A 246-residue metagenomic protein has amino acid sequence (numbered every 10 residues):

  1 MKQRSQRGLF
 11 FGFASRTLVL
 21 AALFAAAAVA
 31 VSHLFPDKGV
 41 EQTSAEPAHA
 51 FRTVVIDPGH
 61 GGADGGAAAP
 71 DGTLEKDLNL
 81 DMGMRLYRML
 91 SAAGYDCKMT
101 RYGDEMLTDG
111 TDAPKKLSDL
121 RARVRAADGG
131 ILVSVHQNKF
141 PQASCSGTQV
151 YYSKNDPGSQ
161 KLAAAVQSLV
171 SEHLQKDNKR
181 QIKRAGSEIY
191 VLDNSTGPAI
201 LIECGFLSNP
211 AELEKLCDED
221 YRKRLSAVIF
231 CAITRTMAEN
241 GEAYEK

Functional and structural regions predicted by a protein language model:
M1-A14, L18-A21: N-terminal Lys/Arg-rich, disordered targeting/topogenic segments
S15-H33: Hydrophobic membrane-insertion alpha-helices, especially the h-region of bacterial N-terminal signal peptides
K38-V54, H60-K161: Catalytic-core regions of hydrolytic enzymes
N79, S159, A163, D218 (+1 more regions): Short, charged, low-complexity patches
M84-Y95, R125, Q137, Q167-Q175 (+3 more regions): Sec-exported extracytoplasmic/periplasmic mature domains
S134, P141, Q181-K246: Active-site-adjacent mobile loop/cap segments within catalytic or ligand-binding domains
G158-R184: Active-site-adjacent substrate-binding region of metalloamidase/peptidase-like peptide-processing proteins
